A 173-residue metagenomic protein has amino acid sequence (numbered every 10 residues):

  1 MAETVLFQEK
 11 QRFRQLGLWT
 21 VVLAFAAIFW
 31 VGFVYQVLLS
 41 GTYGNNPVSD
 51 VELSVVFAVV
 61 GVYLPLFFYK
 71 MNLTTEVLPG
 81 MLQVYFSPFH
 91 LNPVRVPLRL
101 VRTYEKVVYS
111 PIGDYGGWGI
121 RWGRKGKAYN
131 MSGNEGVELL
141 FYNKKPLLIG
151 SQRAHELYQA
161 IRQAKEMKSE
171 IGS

Functional and structural regions predicted by a protein language model:
M1-S49, Y129, A154-E156, I171-S173: N-terminal membrane-targeting/pre-transmembrane regions
E3, G123-S173: A membrane-cytosol interface segment of integral membrane proteins
E52-F68: Canonical hydrophobic alpha-helical transmembrane segment
L64-G80, L91: Transmembrane-cytosolic junction motif
E76, R95, L148-S151: Short aromatic/basic micro-patch
P79, L98, A154: ATP/adenylate-binding site constellation spanning eukaryotic-like Ser/Thr protein kinases, ABC-transporter
M81, P88, R153: A short beta-strand motif that forms part of the nucleic acid-binding face of small beta-barrel RNA-binding folds
V84-K145: Non-transmembrane, membrane-adjacent beta-strand/coil modules in membrane-associated proteins and peripheral
